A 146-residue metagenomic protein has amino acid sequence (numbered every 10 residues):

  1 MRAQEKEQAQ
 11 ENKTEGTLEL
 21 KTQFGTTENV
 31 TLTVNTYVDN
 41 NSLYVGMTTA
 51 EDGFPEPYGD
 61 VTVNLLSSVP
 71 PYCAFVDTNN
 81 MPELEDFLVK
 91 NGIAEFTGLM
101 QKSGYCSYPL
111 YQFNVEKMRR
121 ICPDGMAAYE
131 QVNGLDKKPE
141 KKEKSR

Functional and structural regions predicted by a protein language model:
M1, G125-K137: N-terminal Sec-dependent export signals
R2, Q8-E28: Glycine-rich short-loop/terminal segments
E15, F24, N29-D60, P71: Catalytic phosphate/metal-binding cores of nucleic-acid and nucleotide-processing enzymes, i.e., regions that mediate
G46-G92: Acidic, aromatic-enriched beta-alpha/helix-loop junctions
T78-E130: Short, compact, well-ordered microdomains
K141-R146: Non-Sec secretion/translocation targeting segments of pathogen effectors
